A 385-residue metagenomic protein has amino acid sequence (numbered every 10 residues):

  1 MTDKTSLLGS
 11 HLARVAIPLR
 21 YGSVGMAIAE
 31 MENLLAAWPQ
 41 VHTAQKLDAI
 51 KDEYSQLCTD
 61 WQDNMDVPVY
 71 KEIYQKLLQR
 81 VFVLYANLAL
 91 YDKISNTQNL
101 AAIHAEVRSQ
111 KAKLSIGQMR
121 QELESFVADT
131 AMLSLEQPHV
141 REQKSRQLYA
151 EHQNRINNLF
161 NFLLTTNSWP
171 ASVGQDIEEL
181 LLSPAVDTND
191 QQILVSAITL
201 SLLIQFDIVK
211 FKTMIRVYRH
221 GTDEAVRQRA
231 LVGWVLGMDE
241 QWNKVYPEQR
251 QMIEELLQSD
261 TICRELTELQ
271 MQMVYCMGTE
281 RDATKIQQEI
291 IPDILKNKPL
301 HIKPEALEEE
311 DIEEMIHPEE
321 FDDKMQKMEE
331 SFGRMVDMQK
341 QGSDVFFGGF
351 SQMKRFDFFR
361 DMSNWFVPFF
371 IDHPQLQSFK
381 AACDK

Functional and structural regions predicted by a protein language model:
T2-A37: N-terminal alpha-helical scaffolding segments that mark the starts of alpha-solenoid/helical-repeat architectures
T2-G9, I17-L19, A102-Q118, E142-A150 (+1 more regions): TPR-adjacent "capping" and linker segments in tetratricopeptide-repeat scaffold/adaptor proteins
H11, A27, M31, I50-Y54 (+1 more regions): TPR repeat positional signature
H11-A16, Q40-K46, Q56-Y70: Long, low-complexity or tandemly repetitive, helically biased scaffold regions used for multimeric assembly/adhesion
L34-S55, T222-A225, M238: Short, charge-rich amphipathic alpha-helical segments embedded in non-transmembrane helical bundles/solenoids
T59-K113, Q118, E122-D129, S134 (+3 more regions): N-terminal, non-catalytic alpha-helical interaction modules of very large eukaryotic scaffold proteins
R141-L164: Low-complexity, highly charged intrinsically disordered N-terminal segments that act as targeting/localization
